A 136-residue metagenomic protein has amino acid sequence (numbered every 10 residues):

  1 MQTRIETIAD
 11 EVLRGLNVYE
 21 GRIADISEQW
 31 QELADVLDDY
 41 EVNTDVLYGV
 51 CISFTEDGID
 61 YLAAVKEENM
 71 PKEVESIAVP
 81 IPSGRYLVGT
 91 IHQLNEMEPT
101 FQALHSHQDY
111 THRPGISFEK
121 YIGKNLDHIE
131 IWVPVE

Functional and structural regions predicted by a protein language model:
M1-E136: A solvent-exposed interaction/effector surface
